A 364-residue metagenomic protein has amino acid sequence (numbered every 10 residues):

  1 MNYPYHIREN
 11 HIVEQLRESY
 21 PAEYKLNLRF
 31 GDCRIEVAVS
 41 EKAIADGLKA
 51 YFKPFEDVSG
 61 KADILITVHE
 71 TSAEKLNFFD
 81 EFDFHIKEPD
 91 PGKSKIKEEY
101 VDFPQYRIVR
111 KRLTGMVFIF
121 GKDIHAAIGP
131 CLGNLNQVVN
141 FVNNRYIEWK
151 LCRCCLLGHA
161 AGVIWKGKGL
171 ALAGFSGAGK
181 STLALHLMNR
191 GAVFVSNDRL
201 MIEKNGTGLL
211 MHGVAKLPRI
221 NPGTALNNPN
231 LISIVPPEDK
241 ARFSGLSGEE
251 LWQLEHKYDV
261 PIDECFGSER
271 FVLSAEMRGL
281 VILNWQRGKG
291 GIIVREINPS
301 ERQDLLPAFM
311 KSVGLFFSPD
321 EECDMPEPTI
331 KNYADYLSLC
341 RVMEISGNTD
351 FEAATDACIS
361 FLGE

Functional and structural regions predicted by a protein language model:
M1-A171, N189-R190, L200-E364: A noncatalytic interaction/capping subdomain that flanks phosphate/NTP-handling catalytic cores
S176-G177: Walker A (P-loop) phosphate-binding loop of P-loop NTPases
K180: Conserved lysine of the Walker
L183-A184: Post-Walker A alpha-helix
V193: Residue-level detector of anion-binding/catalytic polar loops
N197: Active-site flanking residues adjacent to catalytic metal/cofactor-binding acidic residues
